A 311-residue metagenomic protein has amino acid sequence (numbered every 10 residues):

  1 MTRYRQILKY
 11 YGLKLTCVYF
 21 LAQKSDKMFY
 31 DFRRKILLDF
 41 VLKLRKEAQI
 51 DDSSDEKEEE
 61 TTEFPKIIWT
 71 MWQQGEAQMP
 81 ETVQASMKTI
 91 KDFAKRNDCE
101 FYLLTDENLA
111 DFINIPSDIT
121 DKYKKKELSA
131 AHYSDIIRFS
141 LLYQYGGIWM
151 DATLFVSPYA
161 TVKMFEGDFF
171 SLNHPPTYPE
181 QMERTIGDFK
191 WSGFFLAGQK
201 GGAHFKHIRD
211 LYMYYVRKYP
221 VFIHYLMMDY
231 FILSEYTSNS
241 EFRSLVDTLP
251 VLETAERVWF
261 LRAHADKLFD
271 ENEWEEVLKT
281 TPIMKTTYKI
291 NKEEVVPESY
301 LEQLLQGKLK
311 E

Functional and structural regions predicted by a protein language model:
M1-S134, A152-E311: Glycosyltransferase-associated regions of secretory-pathway enzymes, highlighting luminal stem/catalytic domains
D135-Y145: Small-residue hinge/turn detector
Y145, M150-A152: Active-site acidic Asp-centered loop
